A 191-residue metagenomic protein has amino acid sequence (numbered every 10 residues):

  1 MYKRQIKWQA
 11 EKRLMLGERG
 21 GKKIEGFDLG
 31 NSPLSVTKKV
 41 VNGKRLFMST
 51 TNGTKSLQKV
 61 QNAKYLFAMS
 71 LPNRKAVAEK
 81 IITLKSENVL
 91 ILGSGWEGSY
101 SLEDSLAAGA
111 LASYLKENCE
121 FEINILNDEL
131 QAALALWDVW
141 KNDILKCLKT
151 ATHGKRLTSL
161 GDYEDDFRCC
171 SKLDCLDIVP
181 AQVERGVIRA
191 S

Functional and structural regions predicted by a protein language model:
M1-Q5: Conserved small/polar residues in nucleotide/adenosyl-binding loops
I6-K7, V40: A structural preference for long, well-packed, hydrophobic secondary-structure segments
Q9, K85, K116: Anion (oxyanion) recognition and catalysis
A10-K12, L16-G26, D143-I144: Glycine-rich nucleotide/cofactor/substrate-binding loop typically near the N-terminus or early in the first domain
I24-E97: Internal, conserved structured core segments that host functional sites
D28-T51, K59-K64, L102-S191: Long, charged alpha-helical interface segments
